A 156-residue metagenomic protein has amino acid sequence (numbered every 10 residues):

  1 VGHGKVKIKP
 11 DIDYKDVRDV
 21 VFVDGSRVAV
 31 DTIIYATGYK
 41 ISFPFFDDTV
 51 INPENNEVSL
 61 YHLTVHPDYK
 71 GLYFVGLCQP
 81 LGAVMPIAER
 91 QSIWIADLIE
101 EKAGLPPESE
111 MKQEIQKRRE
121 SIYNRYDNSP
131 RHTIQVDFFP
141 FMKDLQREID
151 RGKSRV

Functional and structural regions predicted by a protein language model:
V1-M111, Y123-V156: Flavin (primarily FAD) cofactor-binding/catalytic cores of flavoenzymes
